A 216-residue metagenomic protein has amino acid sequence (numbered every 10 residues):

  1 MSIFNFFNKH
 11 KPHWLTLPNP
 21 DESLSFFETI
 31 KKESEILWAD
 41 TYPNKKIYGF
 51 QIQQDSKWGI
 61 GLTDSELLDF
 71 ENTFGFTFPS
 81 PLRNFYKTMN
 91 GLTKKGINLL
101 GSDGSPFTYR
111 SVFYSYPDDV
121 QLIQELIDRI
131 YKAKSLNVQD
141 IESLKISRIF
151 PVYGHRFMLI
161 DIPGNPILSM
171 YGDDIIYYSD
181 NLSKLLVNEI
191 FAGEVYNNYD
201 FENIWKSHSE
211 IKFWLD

Functional and structural regions predicted by a protein language model:
S2-F150, G154: A surface-exposed partner-binding patch
L92, H155-M158, D174-I176, K184: Short loop/turn segments at secondary-structure transitions that flank enzyme active sites
L126-I130, I160, Y178-L182: Ligand-binding pocket scaffold of soluble enzyme catalytic domains
V138, G154, I160-L168, D180-N181: A short secondary-structure junction signal
Y153-H155, Y171-D173, D216: Structured loops at beta-to-helix junctions and adjacent beta-edge loops in soluble globular domains
N165-E194: Low-complexity, glycine/alanine/valine/leucine- and proline-rich hydrophobic stretches
D200-D216: Low-complexity, Gly/Ser/Thr/Pro-rich intrinsically disordered linker/tail segments
